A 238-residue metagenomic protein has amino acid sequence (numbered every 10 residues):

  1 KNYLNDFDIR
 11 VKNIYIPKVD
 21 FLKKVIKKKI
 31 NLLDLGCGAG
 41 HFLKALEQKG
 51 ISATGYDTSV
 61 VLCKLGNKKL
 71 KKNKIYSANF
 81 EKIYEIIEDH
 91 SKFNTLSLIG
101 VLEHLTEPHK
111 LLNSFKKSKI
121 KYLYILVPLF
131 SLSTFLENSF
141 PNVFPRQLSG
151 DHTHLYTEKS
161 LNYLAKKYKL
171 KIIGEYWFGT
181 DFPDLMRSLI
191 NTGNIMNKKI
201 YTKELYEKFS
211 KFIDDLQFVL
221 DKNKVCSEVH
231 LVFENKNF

Functional and structural regions predicted by a protein language model:
K1-I99, H109-N113, P141, G174-F178 (+2 more regions): Conserved N-terminal segment of class I S-adenosyl-L-methionine
H41-L43, L132-F135, D181-R187: Short catalytic/ligand-binding loop motif for oxyanion handling, primarily in non-cytosolic enzymes, centered on
G100-H104: A short His-aromatic
H109-Y124: A short glycine-rich, Lys/Arg-flanked "PGG" loop and its adjoining helix->strand segment in the class I
L126-H154, K159-L164, S188-N191: Short, glycine-/aromatic-enriched active-site segment of Class I SAM-dependent methyltransferases
K159-Y176: A SAM-dependent methyltransferase catalytic signature shared across enzymes that methylate proteins
D184, N191-N197: Flexible, glycine-/basic-rich loop-and-beta segments that form/coincide with the SAM-dependent methyltransferase
